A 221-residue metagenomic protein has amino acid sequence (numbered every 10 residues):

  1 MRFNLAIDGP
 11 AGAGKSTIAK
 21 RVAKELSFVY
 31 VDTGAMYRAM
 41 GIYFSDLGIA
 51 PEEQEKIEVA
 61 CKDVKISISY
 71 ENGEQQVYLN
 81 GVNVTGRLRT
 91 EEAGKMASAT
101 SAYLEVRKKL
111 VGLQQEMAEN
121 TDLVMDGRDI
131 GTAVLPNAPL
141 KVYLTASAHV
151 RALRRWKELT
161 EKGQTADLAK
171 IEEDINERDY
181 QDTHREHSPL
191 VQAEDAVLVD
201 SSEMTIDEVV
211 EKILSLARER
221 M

Functional and structural regions predicted by a protein language model:
I7: Hydrophobic anchor at the beta1->P-loop junction of P-loop NTPases
G12: Walker A (P-loop) phosphate-binding loop of P-loop NTPases
K15: Conserved lysine of the Walker
I18: Hydrophobic positions on the alpha1 helix immediately C-terminal to the Walker A/P-loop
E25-R89: N-terminal phosphate/diphosphate-binding loop that engages ATP/GTP or pyrophosphate donors across diverse enzyme folds
G34, G81, L110, V124 (+1 more regions): Residue-level signal for inorganic ion chemistry
S69, Q114-T121, R128, T132-A133 (+2 more regions): Small-molecule kinase domains that catalyze NTP-dependent phosphoryl transfer to phosphate-bearing small molecules
T85-K162: ATP-dependent NMP and nucleoside kinases share a basic, alpha-helical "lid"
